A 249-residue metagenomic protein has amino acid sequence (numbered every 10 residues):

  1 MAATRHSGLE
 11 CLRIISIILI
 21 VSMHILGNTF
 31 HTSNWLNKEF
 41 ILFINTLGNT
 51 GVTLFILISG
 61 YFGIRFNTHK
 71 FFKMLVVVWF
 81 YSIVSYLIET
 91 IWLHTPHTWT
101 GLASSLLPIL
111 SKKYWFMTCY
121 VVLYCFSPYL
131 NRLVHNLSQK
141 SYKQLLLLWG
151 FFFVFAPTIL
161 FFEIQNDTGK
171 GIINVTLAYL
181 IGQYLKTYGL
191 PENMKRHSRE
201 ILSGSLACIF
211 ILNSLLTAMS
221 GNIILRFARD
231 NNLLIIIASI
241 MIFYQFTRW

Functional and structural regions predicted by a protein language model:
M1-F151: Membrane-cytosol interface segments of multi-pass membrane proteins, especially ER/Golgi lipid-handling enzymes
I18-S22, Y81-V84, L146-A156, V175 (+1 more regions): Alpha-helical transmembrane segments of multi-pass integral membrane proteins
T29-S33, T90-W99, A156-I164, N213-I223: Juxtamembrane "helix-exit" motif on the non-cytosolic side of transmembrane helices
N37-N45, T100-P108, I164-I172, I223-N232: Non-cytosolic membrane-interface motifs at loop->transmembrane helix junctions
N49-I56, W115-Y124, K170-Y179, N231-S239: Hydrophobic core segments of transmembrane alpha-helices in multi-pass, intramembrane catalytic enzymes
L57, Y61-R65, L123, S127-N131 (+3 more regions): Hydrophobic transmembrane alpha-helices
L148-G189: Loop-centered beta-sheet repeat module
F161, I172-V175, E192-W249: Alpha-helical transmembrane segments and terminal signal-anchor/GPI-anchor hydrophobic tails, characterized by long
